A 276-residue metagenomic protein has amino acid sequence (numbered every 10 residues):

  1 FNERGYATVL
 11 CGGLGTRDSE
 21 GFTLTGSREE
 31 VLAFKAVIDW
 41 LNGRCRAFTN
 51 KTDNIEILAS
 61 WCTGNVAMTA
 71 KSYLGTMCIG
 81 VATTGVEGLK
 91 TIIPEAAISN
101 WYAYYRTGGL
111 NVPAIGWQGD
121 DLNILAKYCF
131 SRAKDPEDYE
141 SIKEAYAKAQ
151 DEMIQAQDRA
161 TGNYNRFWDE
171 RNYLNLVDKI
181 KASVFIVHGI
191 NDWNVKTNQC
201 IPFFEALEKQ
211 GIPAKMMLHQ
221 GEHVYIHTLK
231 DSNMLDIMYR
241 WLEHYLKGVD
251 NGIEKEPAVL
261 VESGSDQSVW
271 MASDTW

Functional and structural regions predicted by a protein language model:
F1-V9, F204-E208: Short amphipathic alpha-helix adjacent to the substrate-entry channel of hydrolases
E3, V31, T49-K51, W61 (+2 more regions): Accessory cap/linker subdomain of secreted extracellular hydrolases
A7, G12-T16, I98, E222: Short beta-to-alpha linker loops that shape the active-site pocket of alpha/beta-hydrolase fold enzymes
L24-E29, A36-S72: Gly/Ser-rich "nucleophile elbow"/oxyanion-hole loop immediately N-terminal to the catalytic nucleophile in hydrolases
E29, A33-A36, M68, T76-G80 (+3 more regions): Extracytoplasmic/secreted proteins, especially bacterial periplasmic and envelope-associated proteins
E87, E208-W276: Alpha/beta-hydrolase-fold serine-hydrolase catalytic core, especially in secreted/extracellular enzymes
I180, I186-H188, D192: Short beta-strand/loop motif that positions the catalytic acidic residue of the alpha/beta-hydrolase fold
W193-Q199: Conserved alpha/beta-hydrolase "acid-adjacent" motif
